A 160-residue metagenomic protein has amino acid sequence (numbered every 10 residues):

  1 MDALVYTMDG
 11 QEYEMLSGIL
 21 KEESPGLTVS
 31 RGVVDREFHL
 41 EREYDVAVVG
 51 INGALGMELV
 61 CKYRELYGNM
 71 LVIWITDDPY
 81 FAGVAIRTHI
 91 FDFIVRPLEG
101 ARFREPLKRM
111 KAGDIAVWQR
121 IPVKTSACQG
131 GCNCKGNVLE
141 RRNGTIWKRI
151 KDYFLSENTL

Functional and structural regions predicted by a protein language model:
M1-A3: Extreme N-terminal starter segment of soluble prokaryotic enzymes
Y6-T7, A47: Conserved sequence signature across two-component system core domains
T7-V34: Two-component/phosphorelay signaling modules centered on CheY-like receiver
E22, H39-L40, E65: Generic structural signal for beta-strand residues in well-ordered domains
S30-V46: Acidic, metal-coordinating helix/loop segments flanking the phosphotransfer/catalytic sites of two-component signaling
Y44-W118: CheY-like receiver
K111-L160: Conserved binding/recognition cores within well-folded domains
